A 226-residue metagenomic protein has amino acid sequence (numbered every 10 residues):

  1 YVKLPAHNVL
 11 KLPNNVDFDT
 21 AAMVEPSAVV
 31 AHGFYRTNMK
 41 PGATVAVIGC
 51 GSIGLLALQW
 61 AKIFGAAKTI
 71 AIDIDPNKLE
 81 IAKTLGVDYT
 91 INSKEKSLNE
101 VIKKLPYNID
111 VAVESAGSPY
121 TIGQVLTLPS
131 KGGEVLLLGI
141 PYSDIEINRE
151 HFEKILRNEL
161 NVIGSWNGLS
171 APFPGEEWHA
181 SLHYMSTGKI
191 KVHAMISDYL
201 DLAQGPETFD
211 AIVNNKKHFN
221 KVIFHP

Functional and structural regions predicted by a protein language model:
Y1, A22, C50, A71-I72 (+5 more regions): Glycine- and other small-residue-rich loops at beta-strand/loop junctions that grip anionic moieties
Y1-V9: Glycine-rich phosphate/adenylate-binding loop and adjacent beta-alpha elements of nucleotide- or dinucleotide-binding
N8-F18, L105-Y107: Glycine/charged-rich beta-loop-alpha catalytic/anionic-binding loops adjacent to active sites
V9, S27-V30, G54, I122 (+4 more regions): A general structural signal for well-ordered alpha-helical segments in protein cores
V16-E95, E100: Mid-domain Rossmann-like dinucleotide-binding core that forms the NAD(H)/NADP(H) cofactor-binding site
T37-M39, E80, L85-N161: Glycine-rich cofactor phosphate-binding loops and adjacent beta1-alpha1 units of small-molecule cofactor enzyme domains
N92, P106, L136-L137, S143-D144 (+3 more regions): C-terminal capping/lid region of NAD(P)-dependent oxidoreductase domains
I145-I196, P206-E207: C-terminal substrate-binding/catalytic core of Rossmann-like NAD(P)-dependent dehydrogenases/reductases
